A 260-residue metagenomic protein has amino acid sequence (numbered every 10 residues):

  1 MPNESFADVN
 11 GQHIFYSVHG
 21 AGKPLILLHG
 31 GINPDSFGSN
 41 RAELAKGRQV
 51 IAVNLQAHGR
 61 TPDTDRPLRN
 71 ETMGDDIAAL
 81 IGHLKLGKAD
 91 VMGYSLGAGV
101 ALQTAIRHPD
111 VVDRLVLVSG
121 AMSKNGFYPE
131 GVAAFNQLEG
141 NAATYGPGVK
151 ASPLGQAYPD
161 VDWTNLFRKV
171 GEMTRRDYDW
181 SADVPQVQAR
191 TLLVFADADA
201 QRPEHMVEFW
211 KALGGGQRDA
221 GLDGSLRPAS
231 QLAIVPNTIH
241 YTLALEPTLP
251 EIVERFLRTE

Functional and structural regions predicted by a protein language model:
Q12-P62: Conserved HGGG/HGGXW glycine-rich cap/lid loop of the alpha/beta-hydrolase fold
I51-M92: Active-site loop/oxyanion-hole signature of alpha/beta-hydrolase fold enzymes
G99-R107, D113-K150: Flexible "cap/lid" loop of the alpha/beta hydrolase fold
F167-D183: Active-site nucleophile elbow and catalytic-triad environment of alpha/beta-hydrolase enzymes
V187, L193-F195: Short beta-strand/loop motif that positions the catalytic acidic residue of the alpha/beta-hydrolase fold
A198-R202, H240-Y241: Acidic catalytic loop of the alpha/beta-hydrolase fold
A200-E208, Q217: Conserved alpha/beta-hydrolase "acid-adjacent" motif
S225-E260: Catalytic active-site module of serine/aspartate enzymes centered on a nucleophile-bearing elbow/loop
